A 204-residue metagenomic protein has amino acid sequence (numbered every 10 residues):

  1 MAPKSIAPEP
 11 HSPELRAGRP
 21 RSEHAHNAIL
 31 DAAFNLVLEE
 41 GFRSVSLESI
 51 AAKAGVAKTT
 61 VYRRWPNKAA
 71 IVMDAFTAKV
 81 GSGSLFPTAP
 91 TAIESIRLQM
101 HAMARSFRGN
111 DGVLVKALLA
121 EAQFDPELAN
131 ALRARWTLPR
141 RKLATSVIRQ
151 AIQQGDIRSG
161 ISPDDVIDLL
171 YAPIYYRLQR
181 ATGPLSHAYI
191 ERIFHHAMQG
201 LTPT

Functional and structural regions predicted by a protein language model:
M1-E14, L98, A102-R105, K142 (+4 more regions): C-terminal peripheral helix-coil segments that are non-catalytic and often amphipathic
M1-K53, T59, A70: Basic, helix-initiating cap at the start of DNA-binding domains
S22-A25, S159-I167, S186, I190: Short amphipathic alpha-helix in the helical subdomain of ABC transporter nucleotide-binding domains
L30, V37-E40, S46-L47, A57-K58 (+5 more regions): Amphipathic alpha-helical segments enriched in hydrophobic/aromatic and basic residues that form the DNA-contacting
N67, E121-P126: Short loop-to-helix capping motifs
S84-V113: Hydrophobic alpha-helical connector segments
R105-V113, A117, E127-Q153, D164-D165: Amphipathic alpha-helical packing segments from all-alpha helical-bundle domains
